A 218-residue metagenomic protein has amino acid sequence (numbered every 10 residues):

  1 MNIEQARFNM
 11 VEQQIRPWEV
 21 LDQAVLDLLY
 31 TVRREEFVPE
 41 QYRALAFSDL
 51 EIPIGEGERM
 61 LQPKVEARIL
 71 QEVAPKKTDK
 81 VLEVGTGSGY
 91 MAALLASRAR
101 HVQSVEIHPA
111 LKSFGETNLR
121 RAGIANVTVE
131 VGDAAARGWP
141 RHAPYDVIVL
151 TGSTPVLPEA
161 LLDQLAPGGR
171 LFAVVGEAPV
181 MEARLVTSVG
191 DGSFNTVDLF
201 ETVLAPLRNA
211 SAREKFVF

Functional and structural regions predicted by a protein language model:
M1-L82, Y90-L94, R98, L111-V127 (+3 more regions): Class I SAM-dependent transferase core
A74-D191: Conserved nucleotide-cofactor-binding alpha/beta core module
